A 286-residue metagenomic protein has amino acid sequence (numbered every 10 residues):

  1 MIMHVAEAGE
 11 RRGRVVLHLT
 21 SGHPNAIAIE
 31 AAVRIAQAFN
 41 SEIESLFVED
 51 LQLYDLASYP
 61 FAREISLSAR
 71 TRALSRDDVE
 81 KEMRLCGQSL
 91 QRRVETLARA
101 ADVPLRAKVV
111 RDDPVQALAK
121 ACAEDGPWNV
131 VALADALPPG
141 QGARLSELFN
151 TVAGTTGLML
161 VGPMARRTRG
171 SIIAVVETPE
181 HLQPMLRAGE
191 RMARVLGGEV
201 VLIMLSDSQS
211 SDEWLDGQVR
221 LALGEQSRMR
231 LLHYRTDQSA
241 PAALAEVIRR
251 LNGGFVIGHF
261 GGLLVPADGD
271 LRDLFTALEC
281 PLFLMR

Functional and structural regions predicted by a protein language model:
I2, R11, I29-A31, A107 (+2 more regions): Gly/Ser-rich helix-loop-strand patches that form or flank binding pockets for ribonucleotide-derived cofactors
I2-A73, G170-Y234, A242, G253 (+2 more regions): Small/aliphatic-rich secondary-structure junction motif
T71-K81: Short glycine/proline- and acidic residue-enriched helix-loop micro-motifs that form flexible lids or anion-recognition
V79-L90, A98, V110, P114: Active-site beta->alpha loop and helix N-cap motifs at the rims of alpha/beta catalytic domains
G87-Q91, L145, D216: Well-ordered, non-membrane alpha-helical segments in soluble/globular domains
A98-R106, G224-L231: A short helix-to-beta-strand connector/capping loop
V109-A117, D237-P241: Charged docking surfaces used in two-component/phosphorelay signaling
